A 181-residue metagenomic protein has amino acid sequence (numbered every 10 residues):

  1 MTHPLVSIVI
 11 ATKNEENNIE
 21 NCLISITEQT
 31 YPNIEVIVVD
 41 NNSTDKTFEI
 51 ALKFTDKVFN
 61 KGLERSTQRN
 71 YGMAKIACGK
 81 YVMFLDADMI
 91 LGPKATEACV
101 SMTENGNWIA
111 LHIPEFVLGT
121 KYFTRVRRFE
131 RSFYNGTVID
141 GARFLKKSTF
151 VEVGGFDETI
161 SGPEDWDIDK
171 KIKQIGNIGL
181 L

Functional and structural regions predicted by a protein language model:
M1-S25: N-proximal low-complexity "stem/linker" segments adjacent to membrane-targeting elements
N17-N21, D45-L52, K94: Acidic helix N-cap motif at the loop->helix transition within catalytic regions of sugar-transfer enzymes
I24-N33: Short, acidic, metal-binding catalytic loop of nucleotide-sugar glycosyltransferases
S25, D40-F48, M89: A conserved acidic beta->alpha catalytic loop
N60-A77, T137: Glycine-rich, basic loop-to-helix element that forms the pyrophosphate-binding segment of sugar-nucleotide handling
V82: Short aromatic/hydrophobic "clamp" motif used to bind/position activated sugar donors
I90-F123: Conserved donor NDP-sugar-binding/catalytic core segment of glycosyltransferases
S161-I168: Acidic donor-binding loop at a coil-to-helix junction in glycosyltransferase catalytic cores that engages
